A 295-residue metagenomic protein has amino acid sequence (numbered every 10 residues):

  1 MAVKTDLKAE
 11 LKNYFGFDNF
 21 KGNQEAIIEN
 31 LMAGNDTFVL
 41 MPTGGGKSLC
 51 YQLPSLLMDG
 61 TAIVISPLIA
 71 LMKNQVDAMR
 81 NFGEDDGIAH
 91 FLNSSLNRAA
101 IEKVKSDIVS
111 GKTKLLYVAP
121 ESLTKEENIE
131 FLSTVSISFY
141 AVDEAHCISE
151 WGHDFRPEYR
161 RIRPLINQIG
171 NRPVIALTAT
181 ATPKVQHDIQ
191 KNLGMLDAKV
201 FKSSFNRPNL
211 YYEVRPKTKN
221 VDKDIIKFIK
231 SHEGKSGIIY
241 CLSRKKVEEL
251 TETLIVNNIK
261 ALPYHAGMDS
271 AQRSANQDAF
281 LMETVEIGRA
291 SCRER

Functional and structural regions predicted by a protein language model:
M1-V3: Basic/polar N-terminal segments that are highly enriched at the extreme N-terminus, encompassing both cleavable
T5-Y14, D18, G22, A26-F38 (+4 more regions): Helicase motor core with emphasis on the C-terminal RecA-like subdomain
